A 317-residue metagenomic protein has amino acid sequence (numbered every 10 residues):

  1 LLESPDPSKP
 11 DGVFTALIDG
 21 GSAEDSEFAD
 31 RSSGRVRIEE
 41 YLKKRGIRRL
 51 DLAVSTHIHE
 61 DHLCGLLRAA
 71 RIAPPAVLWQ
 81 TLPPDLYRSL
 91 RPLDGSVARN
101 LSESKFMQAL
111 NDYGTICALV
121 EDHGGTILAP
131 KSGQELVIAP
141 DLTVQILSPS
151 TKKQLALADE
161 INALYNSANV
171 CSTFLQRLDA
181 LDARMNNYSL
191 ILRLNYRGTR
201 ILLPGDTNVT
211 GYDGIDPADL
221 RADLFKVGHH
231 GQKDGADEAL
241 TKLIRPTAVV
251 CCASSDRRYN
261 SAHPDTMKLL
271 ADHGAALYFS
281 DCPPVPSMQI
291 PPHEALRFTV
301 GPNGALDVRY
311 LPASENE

Functional and structural regions predicted by a protein language model:
L1-R45, M185-N208: Conserved beta-strand hairpin/beta-sheet module of binuclear metal-dependent hydrolase folds, prominently
L2, D19, H57, L78 (+7 more regions): Divalent metal-coordination and catalytic microenvironments
G20-S33, I161-F174, Q232-K233, R257-R258: Acidic/histidine-rich helix-loop elements that form or flank divalent-metal/phosphate-binding sites at the catalytic
E24-D25, I58-L63, D85-R88, E135-V137 (+4 more regions): Active-site environment of divalent metal-dependent phosphoester hydrolases
L50-D61, F225-H229: Metallo-beta-lactamase
L63-C64, R68-L202, D281-P283, M288-E317: Flexible, acidic/histidine-containing loops and adjacent segments that form or flank the divalent-metal
G65-A69, D213-D216, A236-L243, D265-L269: A short acidic, amphipathic alpha-helical/loop segment
P74-P75, R245-V250: Proline-aspartate-enriched helix->loop->beta-strand connector
